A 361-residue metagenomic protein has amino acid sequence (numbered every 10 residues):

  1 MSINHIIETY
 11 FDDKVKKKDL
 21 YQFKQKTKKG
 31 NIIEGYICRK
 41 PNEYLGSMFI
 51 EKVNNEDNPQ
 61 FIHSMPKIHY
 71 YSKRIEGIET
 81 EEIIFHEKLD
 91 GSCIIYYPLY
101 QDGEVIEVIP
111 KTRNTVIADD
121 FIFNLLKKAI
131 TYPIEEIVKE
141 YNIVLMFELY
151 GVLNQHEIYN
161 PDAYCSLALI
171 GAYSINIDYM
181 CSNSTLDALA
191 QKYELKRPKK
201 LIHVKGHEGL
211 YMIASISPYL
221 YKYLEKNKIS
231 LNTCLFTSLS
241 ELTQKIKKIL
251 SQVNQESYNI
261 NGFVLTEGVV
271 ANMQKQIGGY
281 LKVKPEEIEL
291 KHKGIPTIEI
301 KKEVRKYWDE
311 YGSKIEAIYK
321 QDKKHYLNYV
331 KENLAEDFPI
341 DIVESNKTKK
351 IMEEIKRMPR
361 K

Functional and structural regions predicted by a protein language model:
M1-K361: Core nucleotide-handling region used for phosphoryl-transfer chemistry
